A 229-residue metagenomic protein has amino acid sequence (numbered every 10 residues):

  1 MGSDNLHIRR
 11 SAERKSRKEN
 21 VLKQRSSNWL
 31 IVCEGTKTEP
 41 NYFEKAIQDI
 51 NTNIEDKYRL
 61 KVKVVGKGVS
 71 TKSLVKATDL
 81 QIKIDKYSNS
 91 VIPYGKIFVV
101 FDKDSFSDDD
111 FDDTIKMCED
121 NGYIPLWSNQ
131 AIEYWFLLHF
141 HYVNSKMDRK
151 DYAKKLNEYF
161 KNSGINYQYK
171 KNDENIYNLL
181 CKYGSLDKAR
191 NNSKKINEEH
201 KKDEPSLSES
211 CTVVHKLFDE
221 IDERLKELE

Functional and structural regions predicted by a protein language model:
M1-R9, R14-S27, E44-V64, I84-F98 (+1 more regions): C-terminal accessory helical subdomains adjacent to catalytic cores in phosphodiester- and nucleotide-handling enzymes
S27-K45: Short, acidic loop-beta-alpha module within alpha/beta folds
K37-T38, V69, D104-D108: Short acidic, S/G/P-rich loop/turn micro-motifs used as interaction or catalytic elements
N41, S73, D109: Residues that form or flank phosphate/diphosphate-binding pockets in enzymes that use nucleotide phosphates
G66-Q81: Charged, often glycine-rich, active-site loop that binds/positions anionic groups
